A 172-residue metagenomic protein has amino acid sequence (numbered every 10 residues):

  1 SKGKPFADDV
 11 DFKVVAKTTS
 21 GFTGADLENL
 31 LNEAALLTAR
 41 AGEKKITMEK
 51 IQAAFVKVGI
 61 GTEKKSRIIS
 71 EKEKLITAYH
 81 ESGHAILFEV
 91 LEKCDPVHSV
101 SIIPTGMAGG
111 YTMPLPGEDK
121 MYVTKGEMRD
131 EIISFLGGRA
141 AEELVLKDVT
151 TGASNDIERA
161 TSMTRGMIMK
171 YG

Functional and structural regions predicted by a protein language model:
S1-V10: Conserved small helical "lid"/interfacial subdomain of P-loop NTPases
A7, F22-A25: Residue-level signal for short amphipathic helical patches enriched in basic/charged and nearby hydrophobic residues
F12-K13, T38: PDZ peptide-recognition modules
V14-V15, D26: Switch/coupling sub-region of P-loop NTPases
K17-S20: P-loop NTPase motor module signature
A25-G172: Conserved P-loop NTPase/AAA+ ATPase motor core
